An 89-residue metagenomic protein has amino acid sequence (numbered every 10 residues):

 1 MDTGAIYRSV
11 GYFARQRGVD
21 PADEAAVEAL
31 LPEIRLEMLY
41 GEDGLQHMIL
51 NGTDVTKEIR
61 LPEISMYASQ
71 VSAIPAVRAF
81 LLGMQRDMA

Functional and structural regions predicted by a protein language model:
D2: N-terminal glycine-rich anion-binding loops that anchor highly charged ligand groups
A5-A89: ATP-dependent small-molecule kinase phosphotransfer cores that center on conserved nucleotide phosphate-binding segments
